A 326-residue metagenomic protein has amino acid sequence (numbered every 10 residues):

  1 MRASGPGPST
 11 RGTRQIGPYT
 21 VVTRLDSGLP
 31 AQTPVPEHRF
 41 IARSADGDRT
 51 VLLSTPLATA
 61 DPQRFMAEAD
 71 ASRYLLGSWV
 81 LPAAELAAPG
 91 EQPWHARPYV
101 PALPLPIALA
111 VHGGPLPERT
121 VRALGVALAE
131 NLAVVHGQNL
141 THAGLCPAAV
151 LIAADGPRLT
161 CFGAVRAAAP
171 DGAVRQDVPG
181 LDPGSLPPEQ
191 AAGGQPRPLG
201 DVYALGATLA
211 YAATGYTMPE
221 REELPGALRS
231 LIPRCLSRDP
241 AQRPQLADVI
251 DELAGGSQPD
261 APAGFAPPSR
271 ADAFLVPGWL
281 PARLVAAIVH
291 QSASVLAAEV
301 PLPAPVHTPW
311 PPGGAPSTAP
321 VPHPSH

Functional and structural regions predicted by a protein language model:
T55-Y74: AlphaC helix of the eukaryotic protein kinase fold
P82-P93: Short beta-strand micro-motifs within the conserved protein kinase catalytic domain, predominantly in the N-lobe
V100-A110: Structural motif in protein kinase domains
L124-G125: Activation segment signature within eukaryotic-like protein kinase domains
L128-L140: Protein kinase catalytic-loop region centered on the HRD/HxD motif
L224-R238: Conserved C-terminal C-lobe helix
D239-A241, D248-P262: Terminal C-lobe "cap" of eukaryotic-type protein kinase domains
D260-H326: Regulatory extensions appended to serine/threonine kinase catalytic cores
